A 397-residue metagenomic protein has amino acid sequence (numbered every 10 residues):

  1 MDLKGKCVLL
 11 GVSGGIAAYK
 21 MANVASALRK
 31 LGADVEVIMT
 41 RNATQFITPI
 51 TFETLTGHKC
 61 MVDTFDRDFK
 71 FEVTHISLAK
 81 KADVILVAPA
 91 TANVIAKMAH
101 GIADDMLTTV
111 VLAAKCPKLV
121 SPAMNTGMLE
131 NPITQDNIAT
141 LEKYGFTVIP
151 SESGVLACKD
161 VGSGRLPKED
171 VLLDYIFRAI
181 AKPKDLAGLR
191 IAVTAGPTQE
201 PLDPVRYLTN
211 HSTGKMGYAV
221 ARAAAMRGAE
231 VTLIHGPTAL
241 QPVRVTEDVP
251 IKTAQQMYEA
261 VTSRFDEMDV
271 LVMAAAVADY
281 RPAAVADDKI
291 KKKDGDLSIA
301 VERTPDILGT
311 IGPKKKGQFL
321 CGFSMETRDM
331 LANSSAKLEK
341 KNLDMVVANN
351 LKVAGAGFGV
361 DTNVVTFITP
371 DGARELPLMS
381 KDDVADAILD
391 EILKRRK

Functional and structural regions predicted by a protein language model:
M1-L119, N125-K397: A cross-family phosphate/adenosyl-ligand binding-site feature
